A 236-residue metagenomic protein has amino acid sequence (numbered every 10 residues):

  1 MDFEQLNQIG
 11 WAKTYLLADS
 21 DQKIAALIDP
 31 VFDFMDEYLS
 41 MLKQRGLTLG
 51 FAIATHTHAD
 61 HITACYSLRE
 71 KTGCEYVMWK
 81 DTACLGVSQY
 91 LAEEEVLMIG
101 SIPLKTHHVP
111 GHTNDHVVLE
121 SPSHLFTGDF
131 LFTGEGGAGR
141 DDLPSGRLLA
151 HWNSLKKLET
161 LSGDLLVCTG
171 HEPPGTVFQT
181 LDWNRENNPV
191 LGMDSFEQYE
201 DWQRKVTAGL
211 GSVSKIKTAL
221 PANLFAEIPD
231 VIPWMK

Functional and structural regions predicted by a protein language model:
M1-L49, L85-T169: Catalytic core of the metallo-beta-lactamase
F34-V77: Active-site metal-binding motif and surrounding structural segment of the metallo-beta-lactamase
H58, I62, N114, L131 (+1 more regions): Active-site His/Glu-centered metal-binding helix of metallohydrolases
T63, S145-G146, D194: Residue-level signal for the nucleotide or nucleotide-sugar donor/cofactor binding architecture
M78-C84: Short, polar loop motifs at secondary-structure junctions
W79, T169-G170: Short glycine/serine/threonine-enriched helix-capping/active-site loop that flanks the nucleotide-sugar donor pocket
N153-L166, P173-K236: Accessory terminal helices/loops
